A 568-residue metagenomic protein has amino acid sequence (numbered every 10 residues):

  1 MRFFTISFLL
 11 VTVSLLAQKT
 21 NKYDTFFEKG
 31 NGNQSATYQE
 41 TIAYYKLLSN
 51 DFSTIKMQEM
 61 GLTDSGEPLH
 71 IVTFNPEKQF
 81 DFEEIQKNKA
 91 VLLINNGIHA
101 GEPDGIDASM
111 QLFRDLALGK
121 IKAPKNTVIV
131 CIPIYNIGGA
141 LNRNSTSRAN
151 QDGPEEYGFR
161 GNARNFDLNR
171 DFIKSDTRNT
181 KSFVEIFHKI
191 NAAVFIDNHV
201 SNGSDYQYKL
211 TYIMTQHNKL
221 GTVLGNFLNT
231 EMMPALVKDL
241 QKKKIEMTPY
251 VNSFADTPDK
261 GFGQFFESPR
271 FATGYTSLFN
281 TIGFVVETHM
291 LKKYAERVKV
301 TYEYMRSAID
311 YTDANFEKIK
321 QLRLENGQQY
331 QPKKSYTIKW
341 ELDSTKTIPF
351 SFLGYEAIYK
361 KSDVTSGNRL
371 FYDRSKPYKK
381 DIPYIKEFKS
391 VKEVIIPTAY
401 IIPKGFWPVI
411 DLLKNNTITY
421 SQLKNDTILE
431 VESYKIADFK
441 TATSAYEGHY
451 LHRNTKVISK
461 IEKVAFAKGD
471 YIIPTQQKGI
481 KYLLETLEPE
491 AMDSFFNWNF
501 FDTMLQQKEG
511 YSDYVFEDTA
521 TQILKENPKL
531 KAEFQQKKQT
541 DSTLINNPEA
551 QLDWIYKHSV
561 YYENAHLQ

Functional and structural regions predicted by a protein language model:
M1-D24: Bacterial Sec-dependent N-terminal signal peptides
K19-N33, I94-N96, D167, K389-I395: Acidic/histidine-rich, surface-exposed loop or edge segments in extracytoplasmic proteins
E28-S35, I98-E102, N169-I173, T222-N226 (+2 more regions): Second-shell loop/turn segments in exported
T37, G66, G97, C131 (+4 more regions): Divalent metal-coordination and catalytic microenvironments
E40-A90: Soluble metallo-hydrolase cores and metallopeptidase-like ectodomains found primarily in the secretory/periplasmic
Q86-N95, P103-M232, L236-T257, Q264-E267: Active-site/substrate-binding loop(s) of hydrolase catalytic cores
S253-V431, K435-I436: Hard-cation-handling environments
A399, L412-N415, S421-Q422, D438-Q568: Catalytic centers of hydrolytic enzymes
